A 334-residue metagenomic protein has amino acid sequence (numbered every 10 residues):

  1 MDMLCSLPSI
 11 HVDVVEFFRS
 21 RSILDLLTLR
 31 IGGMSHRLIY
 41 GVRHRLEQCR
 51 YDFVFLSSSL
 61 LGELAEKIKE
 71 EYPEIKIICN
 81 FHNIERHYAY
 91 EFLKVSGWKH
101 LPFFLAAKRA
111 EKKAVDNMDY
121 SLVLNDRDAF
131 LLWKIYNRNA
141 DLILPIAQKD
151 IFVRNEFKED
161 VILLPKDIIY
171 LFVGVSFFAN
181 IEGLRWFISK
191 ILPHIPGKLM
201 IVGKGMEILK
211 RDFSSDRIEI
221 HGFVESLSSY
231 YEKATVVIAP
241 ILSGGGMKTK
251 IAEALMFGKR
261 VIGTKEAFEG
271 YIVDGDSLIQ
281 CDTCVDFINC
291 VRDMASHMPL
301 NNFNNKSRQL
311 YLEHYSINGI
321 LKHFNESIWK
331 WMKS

Functional and structural regions predicted by a protein language model:
M1-F18, C49: N-terminal subdomain of nucleotide-sugar transferases
R43-H44, I84-E85, H100-S121: Membrane-proximal helix-turn-helix segments that form the acceptor-binding/catalytic region of lipid-linked
E71-E91: Active-site proximal beta-strand in glycosyltransferases
K112, D116-N155: Donor nucleotide-sugar binding/catalytic pocket of nucleotide-sugar-dependent glycosyltransferases
P145-I220, V224-S228, E232: Conserved catalytic-core segment of nucleotide-activated headgroup transferases in glycan assembly
E232-G246, F257-R260: Acidic donor-binding loop of glycosyltransferase active sites
K250-M256, R260-T264: Short hydrophobic beta-strand element within catalytic cores of glycosyltransferases and related nucleotide-activated
M298-K330: A charged, aromatic-enriched C-terminal amphipathic alpha-helix characteristic of glycosyltransferases across folds
